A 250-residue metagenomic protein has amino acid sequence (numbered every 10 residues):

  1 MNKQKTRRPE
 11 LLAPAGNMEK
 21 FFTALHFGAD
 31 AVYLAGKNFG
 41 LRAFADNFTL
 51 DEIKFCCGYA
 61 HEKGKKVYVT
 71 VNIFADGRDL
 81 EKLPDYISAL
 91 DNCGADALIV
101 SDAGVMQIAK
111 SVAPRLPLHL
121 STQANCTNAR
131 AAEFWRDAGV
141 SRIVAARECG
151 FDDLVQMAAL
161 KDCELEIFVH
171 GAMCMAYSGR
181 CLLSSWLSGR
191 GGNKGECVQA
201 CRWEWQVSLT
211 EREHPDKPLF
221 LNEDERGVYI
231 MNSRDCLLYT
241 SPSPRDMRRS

Functional and structural regions predicted by a protein language model:
N2-C126, V144-C149, D153-S241: Active-site pocket-lining/capping segments in soluble small-molecule metabolic enzymes
A129-R130: Conserved nucleotide-cofactor-binding alpha/beta core module
V140: Residues lining hydrophobic/aromatic ligand-binding pockets adjacent to catalytic sites
Y239-S250: Single conserved hydrophobic/aromatic residue that forms the stacking wall/gate of nucleotide- or nucleobase-binding
